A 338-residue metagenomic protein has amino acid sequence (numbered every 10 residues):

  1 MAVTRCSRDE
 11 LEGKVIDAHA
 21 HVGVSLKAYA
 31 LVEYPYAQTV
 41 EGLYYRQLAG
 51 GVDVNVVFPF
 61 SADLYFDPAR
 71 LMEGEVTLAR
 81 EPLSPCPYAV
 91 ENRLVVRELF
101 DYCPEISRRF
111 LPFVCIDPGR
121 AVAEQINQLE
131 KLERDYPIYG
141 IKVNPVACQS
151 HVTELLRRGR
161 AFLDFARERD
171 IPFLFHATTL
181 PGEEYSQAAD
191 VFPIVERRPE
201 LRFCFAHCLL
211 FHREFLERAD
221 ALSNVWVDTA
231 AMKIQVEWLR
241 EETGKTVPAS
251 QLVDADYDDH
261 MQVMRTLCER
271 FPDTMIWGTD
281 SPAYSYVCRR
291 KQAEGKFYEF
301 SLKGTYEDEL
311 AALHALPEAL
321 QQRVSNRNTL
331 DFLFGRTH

Functional and structural regions predicted by a protein language model:
M1-V90: An N-terminally biased module of ancient metal coordination in phosphate/nucleic-acid-related enzymes
A2-T4, Q38-L43, E91-E98, E124-L129 (+3 more regions): Alpha-helical scaffolding within the catalytic cores of extracellular/periplasmic polymer-degrading hydrolases
R8-L11, Y44-G51, L94-R109, N127-I138 (+4 more regions): Acidic (Asp/Glu)-rich catalytic clusters
I16-A20, N55-V57, P112-V114, Y139-V143 (+4 more regions): Hydrophobic faces of well-ordered beta-strands that scaffold small-molecule active sites in alpha/beta enzyme cores
G23-S25, A62-Y65, G119-A121, V146-S150 (+4 more regions): Active-site environment of divalent metal-dependent phosphoester hydrolases
A28-Y36, D63-P87, E183-Y185, V236-A255 (+1 more regions): Short, flexible/disordered intra-domain loops and linkers
E73-S186, S250-L252: Active-site gating/metal-coordination segments in enzymes
L209-H338: H/E-rich (His + Asp/Glu) clusters that bind or coordinate divalent metals
